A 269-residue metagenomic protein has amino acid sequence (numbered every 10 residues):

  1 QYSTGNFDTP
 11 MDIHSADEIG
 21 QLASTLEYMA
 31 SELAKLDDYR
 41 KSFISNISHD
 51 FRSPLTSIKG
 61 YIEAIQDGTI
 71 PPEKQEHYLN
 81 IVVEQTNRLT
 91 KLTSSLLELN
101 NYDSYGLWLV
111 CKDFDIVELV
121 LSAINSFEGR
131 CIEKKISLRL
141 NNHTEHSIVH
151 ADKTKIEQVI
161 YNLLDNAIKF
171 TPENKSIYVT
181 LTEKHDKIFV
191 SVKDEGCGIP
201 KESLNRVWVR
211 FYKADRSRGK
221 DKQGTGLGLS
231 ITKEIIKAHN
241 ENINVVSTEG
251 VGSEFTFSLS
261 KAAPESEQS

Functional and structural regions predicted by a protein language model:
Q1-I44, K59-Q66, N80, R210 (+4 more regions): Membrane-proximal HAMP signal-relay module
D8, D12-A16, V110-D115, I132 (+1 more regions): Conserved catalytic submotifs in the C-terminal HATPase_c
E84-L89: Short alpha-helical segment of the dimerization/phosphotransfer core of two-component systems
S104-L109, I148-A151: Conserved micro-motifs of the catalytic ATP-binding
A167-I168: Short helix-loop "hinge" at the ATP-lid/N-box region of the Bergerat-fold HATPase_c
D194: Acidic ATP/Mg2+-coordinating residue in the GHKL
I199-K213: Short conserved segment of the HATPase_c
K237-S269: C-terminal end segment of the histidine kinase catalytic
